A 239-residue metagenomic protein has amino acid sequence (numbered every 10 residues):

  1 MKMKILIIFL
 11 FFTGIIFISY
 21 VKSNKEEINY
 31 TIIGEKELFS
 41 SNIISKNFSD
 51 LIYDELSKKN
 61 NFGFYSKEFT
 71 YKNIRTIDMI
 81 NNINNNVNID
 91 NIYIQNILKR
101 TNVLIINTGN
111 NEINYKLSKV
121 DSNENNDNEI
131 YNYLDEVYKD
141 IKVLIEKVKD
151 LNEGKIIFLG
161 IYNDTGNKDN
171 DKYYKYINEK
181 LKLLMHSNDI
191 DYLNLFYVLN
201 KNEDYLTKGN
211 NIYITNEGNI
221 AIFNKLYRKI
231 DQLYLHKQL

Functional and structural regions predicted by a protein language model:
M1-I5: Positively charged n-region of N-terminal signal peptides that target proteins for export
L6-S19: Hydrophobic membrane-insertion alpha-helices, especially the h-region of bacterial N-terminal signal peptides
I15-I16, L51, A221, K225: Short amphipathic alpha-helical face segments that pack within enzyme cores and frequently flank/anchor catalytic
I18-E26: Sec-dependent signal peptide cleavage junction
K25-E27, G154-K155: Short hydrophobic/aromatic-rich motifs at helix boundaries and adjacent loops
I28-T31, E37-E124, N128-K139: Conserved SGNH/GDSL esterase-like catalytic core that processes O-acyl groups on lipids and polysaccharides
N88-L239: Alpha-helical cap/lid subdomain in secreted, periplasmic, or secretory-pathway luminal O-acyl-processing enzymes
